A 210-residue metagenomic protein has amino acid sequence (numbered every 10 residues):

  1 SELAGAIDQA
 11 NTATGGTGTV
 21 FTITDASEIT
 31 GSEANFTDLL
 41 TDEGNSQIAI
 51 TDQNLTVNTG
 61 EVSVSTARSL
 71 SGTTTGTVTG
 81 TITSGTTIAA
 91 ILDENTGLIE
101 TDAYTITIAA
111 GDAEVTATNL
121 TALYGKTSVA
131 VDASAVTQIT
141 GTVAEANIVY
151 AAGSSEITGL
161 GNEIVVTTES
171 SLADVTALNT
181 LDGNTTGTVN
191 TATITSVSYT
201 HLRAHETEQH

Functional and structural regions predicted by a protein language model:
A6, L92, K126, A146-V149 (+2 more regions): Hydrophobic/aromatic interaction determinants used to assemble and anchor large protein complexes
T19, Q53, G76, Y104 (+4 more regions): The right-handed parallel beta-helix/beta-solenoid scaffold, focusing on the short coil/turn and N-cap positions
V57, I82, I108-A110, V136 (+1 more regions): Concave beta-strand-loop units of leucine-rich repeat
V64, A117, L172-V175: Short, solvent-exposed linear patches
T74, V78, I82, T127-A130 (+4 more regions): Repeat-associated, polar segments at repeat-unit boundaries in modular proteins
T200-Q209: Conserved small/polar residues in nucleotide/adenosyl-binding loops
